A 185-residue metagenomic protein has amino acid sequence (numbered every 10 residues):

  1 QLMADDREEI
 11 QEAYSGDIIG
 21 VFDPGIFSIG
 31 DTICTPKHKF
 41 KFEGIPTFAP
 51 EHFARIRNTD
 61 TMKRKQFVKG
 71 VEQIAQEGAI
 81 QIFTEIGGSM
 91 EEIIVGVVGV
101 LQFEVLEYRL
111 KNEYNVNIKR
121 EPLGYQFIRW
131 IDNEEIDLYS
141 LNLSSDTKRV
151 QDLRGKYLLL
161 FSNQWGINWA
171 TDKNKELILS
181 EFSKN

Functional and structural regions predicted by a protein language model:
Q1-F53, V68-K69, G87-E92, L138 (+4 more regions): Conserved nucleotide-binding/hydrolysis modules and their immediate coupling elements across P-loop/ASCE NTPase motors
G25-I26, T61, G96-F103, Q164-I167: Helix N-cap motif at beta-to-alpha junctions
I45, I56, G78: Phosphate-binding glycine-rich loops and their immediate beta-loop-alpha structural context
R55-R64: Short, surface-exposed ligand-recognition loops at beta-strand->loop->(often short) alpha-helix junctions that present
T59, G70, I74, L106-E113: Generic, well-ordered alpha-helical scaffold segments in large soluble proteins
F67-S89: Gly/Ser-centered flexible loop/linker motifs
I74-E77, V98-L101, K175-N185: Long hydrophobic segments that form regular secondary structure
Q81-D137, D146: Conserved structured catalytic cores and adjacent interaction surfaces of nucleotide-binding/hydrolyzing enzymes
